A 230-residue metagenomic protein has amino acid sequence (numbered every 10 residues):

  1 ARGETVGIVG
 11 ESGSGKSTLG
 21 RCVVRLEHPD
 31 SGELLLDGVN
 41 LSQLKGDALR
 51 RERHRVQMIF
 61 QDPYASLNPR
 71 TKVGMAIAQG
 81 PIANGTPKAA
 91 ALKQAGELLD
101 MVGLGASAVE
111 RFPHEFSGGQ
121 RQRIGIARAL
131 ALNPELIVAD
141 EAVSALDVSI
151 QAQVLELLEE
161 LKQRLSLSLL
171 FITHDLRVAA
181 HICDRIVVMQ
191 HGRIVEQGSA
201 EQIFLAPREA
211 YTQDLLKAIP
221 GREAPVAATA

Functional and structural regions predicted by a protein language model:
V24: Helix-to-loop junction immediately C-terminal to a conserved catalytic motif
N40, I82, A89-S107, L216-K217: Conserved ABC ATPase "signature" region
F112-F116, Q120: Conserved ABC ATPase signature
A131-E135: A short, proline-enriched helix->beta-strand linker immediately N-terminal to the Walker B motif in ABC-type P-loop
A179-H181: A short, surface-exposed alpha-helical micro-motif characterized by mixed small hydrophobic and charged/polar residues
Q197-G198, A206: ABC ATPase "signature
